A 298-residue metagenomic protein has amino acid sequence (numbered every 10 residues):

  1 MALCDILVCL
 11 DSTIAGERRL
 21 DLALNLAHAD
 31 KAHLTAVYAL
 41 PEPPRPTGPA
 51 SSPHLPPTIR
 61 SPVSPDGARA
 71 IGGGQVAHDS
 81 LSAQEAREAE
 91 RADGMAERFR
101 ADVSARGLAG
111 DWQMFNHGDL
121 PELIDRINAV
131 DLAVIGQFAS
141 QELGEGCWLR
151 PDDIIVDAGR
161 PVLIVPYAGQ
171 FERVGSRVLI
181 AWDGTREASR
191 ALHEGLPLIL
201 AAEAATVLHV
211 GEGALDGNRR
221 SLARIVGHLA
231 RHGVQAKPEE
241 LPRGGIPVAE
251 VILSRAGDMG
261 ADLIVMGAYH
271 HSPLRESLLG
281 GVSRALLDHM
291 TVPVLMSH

Functional and structural regions predicted by a protein language model:
M1, P41-P44, S51-S52, P57-S61 (+4 more regions): Structural beta-alpha unit
M1-D79, D157-R160, V174-L241, A261: Small/aliphatic-rich secondary-structure junction motif
A15, S80, Q84-R87, R91-M95 (+3 more regions): Soluble or luminal CAZymes and related metallo-dependent hydrolases
R19, D119, C147-W148, A188-A191 (+2 more regions): Amphipathic coiled-coil/heptad-repeat helices and related helical stalk/stem segments that mediate oligomerization
L22-A29, W112, L120-F171, R255-H298: Gly/Ser-rich helix-loop-strand patches that form or flank binding pockets for ribonucleotide-derived cofactors
R91, M95, F115-D119, E142-R150 (+1 more regions): Short, well-structured alpha-helical patches and their helix-loop capping segments that border functional surfaces
D93, E97-R106, L143-P166, V226-P238: P-loop/Walker A phosphate-binding loop and immediately adjacent motor/lid segment at beta-alpha junctions
Q141-E142, G213-G217, R243-I246, S272-P273: Short, small-residue-enriched loops and turns at beta-alpha junctions that line or gate enzyme active sites
